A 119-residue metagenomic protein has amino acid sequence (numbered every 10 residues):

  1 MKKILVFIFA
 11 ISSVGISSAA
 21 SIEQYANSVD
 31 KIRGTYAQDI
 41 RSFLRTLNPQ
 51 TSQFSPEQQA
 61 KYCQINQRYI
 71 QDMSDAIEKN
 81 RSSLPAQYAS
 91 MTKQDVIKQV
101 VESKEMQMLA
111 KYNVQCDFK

Functional and structural regions predicted by a protein language model:
I4, N48, V101: Sparse, context-dependent recognition of short Cys/His-centered cofactor- or disulfide-binding micro-motifs
I4-S13: Sec-dependent N-terminal signal peptides
V6-F7, A37, P85: General helical structural elements
S17-A60, Y112-K119: Immediate post-signal-peptide N-terminus of mature secreted/exported proteins
Y62-K119: Compact alpha-helical subdomains of small soluble proteins
